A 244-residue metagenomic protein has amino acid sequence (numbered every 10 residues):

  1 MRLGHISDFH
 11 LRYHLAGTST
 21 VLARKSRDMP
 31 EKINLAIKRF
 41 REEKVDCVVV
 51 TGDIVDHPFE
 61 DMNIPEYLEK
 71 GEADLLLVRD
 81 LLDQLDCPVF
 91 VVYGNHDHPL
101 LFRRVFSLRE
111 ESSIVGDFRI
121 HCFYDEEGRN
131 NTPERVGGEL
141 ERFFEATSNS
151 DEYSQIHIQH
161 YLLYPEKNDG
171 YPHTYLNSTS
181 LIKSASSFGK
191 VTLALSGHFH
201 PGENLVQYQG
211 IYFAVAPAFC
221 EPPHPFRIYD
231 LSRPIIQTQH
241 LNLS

Functional and structural regions predicted by a protein language model:
M1-C47, L76, L85, S232-S244: Acidic, histidine-bearing metal-coordination/catalytic regions of metal-dependent phosphoesterases
M1-H5, Y13-A16, S112-C122, S150-I156 (+2 more regions): Beta-strand-turn-beta hairpins that frame and shape the catalytic cleft of phosphate-ester-processing enzymes
D8, V48, D53, G94 (+4 more regions): Divalent metal-coordination and catalytic microenvironments
H10-G17, D56-F59, N95-F102, G128-N131 (+3 more regions): Active-site environment of divalent metal-dependent phosphoester hydrolases
G17-S26, E60-G71, K167-H173: Short, flexible/disordered intra-domain loops and linkers
D28-V115: Core catalytic region of metal-dependent phosphoesterases/phosphodiesterases, especially metallo-beta-lactamase-like
A36-V48, R119, T132-Y212: His/acidic metal-ligating clusters that form di-metal
S184, G202-S244: Binuclear metal-dependent phosphoesterase catalytic core
